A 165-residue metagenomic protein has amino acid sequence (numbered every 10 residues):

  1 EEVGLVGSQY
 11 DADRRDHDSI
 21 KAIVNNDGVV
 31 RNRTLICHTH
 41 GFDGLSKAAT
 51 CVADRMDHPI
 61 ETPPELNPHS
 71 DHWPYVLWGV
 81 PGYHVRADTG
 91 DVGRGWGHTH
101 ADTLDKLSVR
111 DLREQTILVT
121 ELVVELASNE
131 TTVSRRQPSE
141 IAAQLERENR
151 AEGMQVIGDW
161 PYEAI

Functional and structural regions predicted by a protein language model:
E1-A48: Acidic/histidine-rich catalytic neighborhood of metal-dependent amide-processing enzymes
R31-I165: Active-site-adjacent substrate-binding region of metalloamidase/peptidase-like peptide-processing proteins
